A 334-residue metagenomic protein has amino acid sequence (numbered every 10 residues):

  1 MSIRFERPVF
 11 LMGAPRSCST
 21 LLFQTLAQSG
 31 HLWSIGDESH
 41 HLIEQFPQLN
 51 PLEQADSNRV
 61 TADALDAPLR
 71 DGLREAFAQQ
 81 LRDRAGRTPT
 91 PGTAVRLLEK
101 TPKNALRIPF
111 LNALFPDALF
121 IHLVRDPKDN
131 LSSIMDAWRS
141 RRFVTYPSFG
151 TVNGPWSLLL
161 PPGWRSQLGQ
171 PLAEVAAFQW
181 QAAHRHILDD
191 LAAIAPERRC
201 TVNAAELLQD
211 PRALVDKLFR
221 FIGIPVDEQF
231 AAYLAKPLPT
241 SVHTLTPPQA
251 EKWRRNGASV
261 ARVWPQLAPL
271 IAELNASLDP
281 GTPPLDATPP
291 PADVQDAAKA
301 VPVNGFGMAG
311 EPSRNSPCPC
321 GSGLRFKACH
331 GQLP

Functional and structural regions predicted by a protein language model:
M1-D83, T151, P237, P284-A287 (+1 more regions): PAPS-dependent sulfotransferase catalytic core
M1-V9, R142-T145, V152-T201, E206-P302: PAPS-dependent sulfotransferases, especially Golgi type II membrane carbohydrate sulfotransferases
G13, K100, S322: The Walker A (P-loop) glycine that initiates the GxxxxGKT/S ATP-binding motif of P-loop NTPases
T20-F23, H41-E44, A105-R107, K128-S133 (+1 more regions): Short catalytic/ligand-binding loop motif for oxyanion handling, primarily in non-cytosolic enzymes, centered on
Q45-L49, L111, S132-A137, F143-Y146 (+1 more regions): Short aromatic-enriched loop/helix-cap "lid" or pocket-rim segments at secondary-structure transitions that line
L49, A55, A64-D83, V95-T101 (+5 more regions): Anion-recognition interface
K100, L111-A137: Conserved phosphate-donor/acceptor-positioning beta-strand/loop module used by diverse small-molecule
A292-P334: Acidic/negatively charged segments and metal-coordination signatures
